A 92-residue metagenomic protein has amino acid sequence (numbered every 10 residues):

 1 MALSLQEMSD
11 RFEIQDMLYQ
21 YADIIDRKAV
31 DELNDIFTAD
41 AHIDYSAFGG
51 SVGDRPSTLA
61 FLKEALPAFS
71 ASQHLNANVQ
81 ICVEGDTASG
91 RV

Functional and structural regions predicted by a protein language model:
M1-R27, D31-A39: Short, low-complexity N-terminal intrinsically disordered segments enriched in polar/charged residues
V30-V92: A solvent-exposed, acidic/Ser-Thr-rich amphipathic alpha-helical stretch
